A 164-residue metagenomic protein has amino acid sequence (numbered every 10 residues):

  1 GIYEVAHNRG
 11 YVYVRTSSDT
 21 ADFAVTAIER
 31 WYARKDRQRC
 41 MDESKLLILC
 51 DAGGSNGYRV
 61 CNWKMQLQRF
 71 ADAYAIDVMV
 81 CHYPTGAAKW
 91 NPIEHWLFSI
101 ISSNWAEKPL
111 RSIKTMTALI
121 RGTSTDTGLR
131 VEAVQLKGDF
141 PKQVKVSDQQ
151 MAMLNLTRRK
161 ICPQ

Functional and structural regions predicted by a protein language model:
G1-L49, G54: Electropositive, glycine- and tryptophan-enriched low-complexity nucleic-acid-binding patches
D19-E29, M65, L156-Q164: C-terminal His-loop and adjacent cap/lid subdomain of alpha/beta-hydrolase
A27, W31, N62-Q66, W96-I101: Alpha-helical scaffold elements adjacent to nucleotide-binding pockets in ATP/GTP-utilizing enzyme cores
K45-A52, V80-T85, L119-I120: Extended hydrophobic secondary-structure segments that form protein cores and membrane-embedded regions
C50-W63, P84-W90: Acidic, metal-coordinating catalytic cores used for nucleic-acid/nucleotide bond scission and strand-transfer chemistry
W63-M79: Two-metal-ion acidic nuclease core segments, chiefly of the RNase H-like superfamily
V80-S102: RNase H-like two-metal-ion nuclease catalytic core shared by retroviral integrases and related mobile-element nucleases
E107-Q164: C-terminal accessory extensions appended to soluble enzyme cores
